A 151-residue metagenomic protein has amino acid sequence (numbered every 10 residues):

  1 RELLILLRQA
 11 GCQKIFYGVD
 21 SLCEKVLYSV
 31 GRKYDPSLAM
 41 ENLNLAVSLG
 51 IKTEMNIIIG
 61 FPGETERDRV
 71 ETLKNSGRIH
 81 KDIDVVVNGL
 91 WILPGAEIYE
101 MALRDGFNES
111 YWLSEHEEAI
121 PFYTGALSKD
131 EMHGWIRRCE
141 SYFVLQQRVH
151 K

Functional and structural regions predicted by a protein language model:
R1-H150: A structural motif corresponding to the C-terminal lobe/cap of the Radical SAM core domain
